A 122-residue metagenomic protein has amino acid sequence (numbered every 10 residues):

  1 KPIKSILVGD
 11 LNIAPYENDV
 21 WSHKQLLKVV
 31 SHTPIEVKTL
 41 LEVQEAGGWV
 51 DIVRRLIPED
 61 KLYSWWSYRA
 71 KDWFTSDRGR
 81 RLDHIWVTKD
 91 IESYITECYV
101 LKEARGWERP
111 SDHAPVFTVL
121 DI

Functional and structural regions predicted by a protein language model:
P2-K4, G48-W49: A generic structural signal for alpha->beta connector loops
I3-E17, W21: Acidic/histidine-rich, metal-coordinating catalytic segments
Y16-I122: Metal-dependent phosphoester-hydrolase catalytic domains
